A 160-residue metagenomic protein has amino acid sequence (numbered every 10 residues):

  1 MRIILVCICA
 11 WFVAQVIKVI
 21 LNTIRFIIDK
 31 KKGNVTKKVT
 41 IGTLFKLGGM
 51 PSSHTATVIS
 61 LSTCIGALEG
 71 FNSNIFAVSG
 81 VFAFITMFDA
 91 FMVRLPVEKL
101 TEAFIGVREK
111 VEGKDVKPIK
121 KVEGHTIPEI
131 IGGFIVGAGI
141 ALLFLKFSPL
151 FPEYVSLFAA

Functional and structural regions predicted by a protein language model:
M1-N22: N-terminal signal-anchor transmembrane alpha helix
F12, T36-A160: Membrane-embedded catalytic cores of phosphoryl/pyrophosphoryl-handling enzymes
V16-V39: Membrane-interface helix-loop junction between the first two transmembrane segments
